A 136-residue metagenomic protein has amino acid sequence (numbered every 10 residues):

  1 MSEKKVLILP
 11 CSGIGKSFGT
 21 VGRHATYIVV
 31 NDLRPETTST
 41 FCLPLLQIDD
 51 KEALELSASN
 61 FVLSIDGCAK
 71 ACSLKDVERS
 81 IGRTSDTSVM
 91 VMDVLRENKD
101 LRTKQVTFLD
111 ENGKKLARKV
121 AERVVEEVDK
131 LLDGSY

Functional and structural regions predicted by a protein language model:
M1-Y136: Iron-sulfur-associated redox domains of electron-transfer enzymes in respiratory and anaerobic energy metabolism
